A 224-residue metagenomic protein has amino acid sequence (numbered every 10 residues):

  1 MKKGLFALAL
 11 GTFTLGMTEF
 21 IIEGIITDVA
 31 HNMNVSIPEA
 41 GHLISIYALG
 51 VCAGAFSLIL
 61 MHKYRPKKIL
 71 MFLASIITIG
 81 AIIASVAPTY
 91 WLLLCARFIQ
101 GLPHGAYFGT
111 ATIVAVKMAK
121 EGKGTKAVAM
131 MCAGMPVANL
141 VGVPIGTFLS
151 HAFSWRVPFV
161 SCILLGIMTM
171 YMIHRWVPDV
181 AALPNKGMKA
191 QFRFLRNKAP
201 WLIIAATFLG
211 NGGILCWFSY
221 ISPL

Functional and structural regions predicted by a protein language model:
G4-A40, W217-S222: Extracytoplasmic
N34, V86-L92: Helix-breaking motifs and short loop linkers at transmembrane-helix boundaries and internal kinks in secondary membrane
G54-P66: Helix-to-loop junctions at the C-terminal end of transmembrane segments in multipass secondary transporters
G80, W91-Q100: Paired small-residue
A96-G134: Cytoplasmic helix-loop-helix junction between adjacent transmembrane helices in 12-TM secondary transporters
A129-H174, Y220: Helix-loop-helix hairpin linking two adjacent transmembrane segments in secondary transporters
P178-I204: Juxtamembrane intracellular "pre-TM" segments in multi-pass secondary transporters
W201-L224: Extracytoplasmic gate region of multi-pass secondary transporters
